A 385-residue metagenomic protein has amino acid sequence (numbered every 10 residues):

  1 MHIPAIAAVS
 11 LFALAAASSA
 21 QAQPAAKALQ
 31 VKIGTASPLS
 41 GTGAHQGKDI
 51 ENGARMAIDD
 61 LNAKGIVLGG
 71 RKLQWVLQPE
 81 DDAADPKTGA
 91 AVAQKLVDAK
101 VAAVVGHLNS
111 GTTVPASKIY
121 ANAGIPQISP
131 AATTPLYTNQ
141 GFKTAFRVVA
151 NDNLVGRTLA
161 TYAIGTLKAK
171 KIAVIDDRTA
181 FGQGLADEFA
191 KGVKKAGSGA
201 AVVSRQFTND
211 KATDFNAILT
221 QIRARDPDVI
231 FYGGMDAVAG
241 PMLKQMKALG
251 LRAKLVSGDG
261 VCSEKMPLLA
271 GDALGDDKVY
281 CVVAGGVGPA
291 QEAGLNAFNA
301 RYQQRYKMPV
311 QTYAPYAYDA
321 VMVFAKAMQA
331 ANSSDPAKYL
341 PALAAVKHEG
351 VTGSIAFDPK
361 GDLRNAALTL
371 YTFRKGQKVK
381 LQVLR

Functional and structural regions predicted by a protein language model:
M1-K32, D98, R385: Short, low-complexity disordered leader/linker segments with a strong preference for bacterial N-terminal type II
P24-A25, Q30, H45-N52, V67-F142 (+3 more regions): Beta-alpha junction/loop-to-helix N-cap segments that form part of ligand/metal-binding clefts
G34-R55, E80-P86, L108-G111, I175-Q183 (+2 more regions): Extracytoplasmic "Venus flytrap"
Q46-G69, E188-K195: Short, polar/charged alpha-helical segment
A91, T134-L136, K143-G250, V287-A297: Extracellular/periplasmic Venus flytrap/periplasmic-binding protein
L96-L108, I128-P130, K171-D176, D226-M235 (+3 more regions): Periplasmic-binding protein-like
L243-Y318, S334, R374-R385: Extracellular/periplasmic periplasmic-binding protein-like sensory domains
R301-A314, V323-K380: Segments of small-molecule ligand-sensing domains
